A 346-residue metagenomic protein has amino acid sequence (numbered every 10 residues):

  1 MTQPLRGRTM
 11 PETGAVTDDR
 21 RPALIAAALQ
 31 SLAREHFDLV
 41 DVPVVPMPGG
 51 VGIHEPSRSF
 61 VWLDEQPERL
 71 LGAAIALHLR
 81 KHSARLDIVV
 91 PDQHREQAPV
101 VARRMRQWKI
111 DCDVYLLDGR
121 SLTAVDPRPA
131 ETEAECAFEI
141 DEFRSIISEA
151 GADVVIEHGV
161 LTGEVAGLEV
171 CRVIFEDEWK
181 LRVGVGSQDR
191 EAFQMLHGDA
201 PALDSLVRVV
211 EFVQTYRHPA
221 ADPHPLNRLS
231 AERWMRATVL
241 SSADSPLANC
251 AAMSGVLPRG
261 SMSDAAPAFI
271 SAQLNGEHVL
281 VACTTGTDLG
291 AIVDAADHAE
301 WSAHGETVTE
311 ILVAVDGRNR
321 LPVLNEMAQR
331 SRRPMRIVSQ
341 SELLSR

Functional and structural regions predicted by a protein language model:
M1-R346: Charged, terminal alpha-helix-loop-beta segments that serve as non-catalytic nucleic-acid engagement and/or assembly
